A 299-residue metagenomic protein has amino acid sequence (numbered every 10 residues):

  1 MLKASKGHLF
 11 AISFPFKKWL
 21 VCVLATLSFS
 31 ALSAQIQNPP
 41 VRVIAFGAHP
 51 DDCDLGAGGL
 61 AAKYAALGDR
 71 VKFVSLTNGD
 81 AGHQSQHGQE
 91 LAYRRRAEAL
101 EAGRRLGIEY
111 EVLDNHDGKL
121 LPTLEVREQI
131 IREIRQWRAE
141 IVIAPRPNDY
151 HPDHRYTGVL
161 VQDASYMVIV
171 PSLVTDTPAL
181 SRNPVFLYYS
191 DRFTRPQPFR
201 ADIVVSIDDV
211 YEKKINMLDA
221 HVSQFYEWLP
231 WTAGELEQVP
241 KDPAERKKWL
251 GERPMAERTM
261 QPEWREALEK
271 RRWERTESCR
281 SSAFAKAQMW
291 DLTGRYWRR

Functional and structural regions predicted by a protein language model:
M1-F16: N-terminal secretory signal peptides that target proteins for export/translocation
P15-A31: Bacterial N-terminal signal peptides
S33-W137, V159, M167, T177 (+1 more regions): Active-site rim/loop-helix segments in enzyme catalytic domains that contact anionic ligands
P39, V170-T175, L180-R182, F193-Q197 (+1 more regions): C-terminal accessory domains and tails appended to enzymatic cores
D69, S181-P184: A short helix->loop->beta-strand "cap" motif at the edges of active sites that frequently abuts
G79, P147, D191: Flexible loop residues that form catalytic and substrate-binding hotspots at small-molecule/glycan-binding clefts
H83-Q86, Q197-A201: Short acidic, glycine/proline-rich loop/turn micro-motifs
E133-A179: Active-site adenylate/phosphate-handling loop in enzymes that bind or generate adenylated species
